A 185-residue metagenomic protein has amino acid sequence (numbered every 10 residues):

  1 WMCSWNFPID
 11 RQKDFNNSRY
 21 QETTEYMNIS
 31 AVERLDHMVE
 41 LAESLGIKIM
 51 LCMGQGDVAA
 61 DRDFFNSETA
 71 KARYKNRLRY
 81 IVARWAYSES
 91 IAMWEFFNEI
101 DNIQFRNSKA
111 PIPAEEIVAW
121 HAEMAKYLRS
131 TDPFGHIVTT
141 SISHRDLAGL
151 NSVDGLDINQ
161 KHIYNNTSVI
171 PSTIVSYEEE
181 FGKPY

Functional and structural regions predicted by a protein language model:
W1-S172, F181: Active-site mouth of glycoside hydrolases
E178-Y185: Active-site core of glycosidic bond-cleaving carbohydrate-active enzymes
